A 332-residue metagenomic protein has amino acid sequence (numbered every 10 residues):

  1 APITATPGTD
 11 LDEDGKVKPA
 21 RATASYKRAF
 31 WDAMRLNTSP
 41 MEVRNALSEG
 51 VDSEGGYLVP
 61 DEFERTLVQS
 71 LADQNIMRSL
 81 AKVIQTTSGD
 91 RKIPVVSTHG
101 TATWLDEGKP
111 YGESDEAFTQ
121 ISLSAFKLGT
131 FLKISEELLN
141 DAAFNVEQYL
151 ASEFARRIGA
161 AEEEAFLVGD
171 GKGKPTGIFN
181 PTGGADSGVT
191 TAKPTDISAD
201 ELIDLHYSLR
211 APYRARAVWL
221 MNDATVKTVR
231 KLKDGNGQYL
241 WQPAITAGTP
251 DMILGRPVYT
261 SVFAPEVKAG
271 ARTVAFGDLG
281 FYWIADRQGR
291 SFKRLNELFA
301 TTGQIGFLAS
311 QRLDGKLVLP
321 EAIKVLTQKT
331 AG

Functional and structural regions predicted by a protein language model:
A1-A117, I121, G280: Assembly-associated, polar helix/coil segments characteristic of icosahedral protein shells
G8-D12, V43, G50, A160 (+4 more regions): Intrinsically disordered, low-complexity peptide-like regions
P40, E64, Q74, D90 (+6 more regions): Alpha-helix initiation and N-capping motif
S53, A72-N75, E113-F118, L123-G129 (+11 more regions): Residue-level signal for pocket-adjacent positions within structured domains
V59-V68, Q85-K92, V168-Q311, K324-G332: Extended oligomerization regions of viral-like shell subunits
V95, T101-L105, S114, D141-A143 (+4 more regions): Short helix/loop capping segments that flank catalytic or ligand/cofactor-binding pockets
S97-A102, G129, L138, A160 (+5 more regions): Short loop/turn segments at secondary-structure transitions that flank enzyme active sites
E107-S208, K324-G332: Alpha-helical scaffold segments that mediate packing/assembly in large oligomeric complexes
